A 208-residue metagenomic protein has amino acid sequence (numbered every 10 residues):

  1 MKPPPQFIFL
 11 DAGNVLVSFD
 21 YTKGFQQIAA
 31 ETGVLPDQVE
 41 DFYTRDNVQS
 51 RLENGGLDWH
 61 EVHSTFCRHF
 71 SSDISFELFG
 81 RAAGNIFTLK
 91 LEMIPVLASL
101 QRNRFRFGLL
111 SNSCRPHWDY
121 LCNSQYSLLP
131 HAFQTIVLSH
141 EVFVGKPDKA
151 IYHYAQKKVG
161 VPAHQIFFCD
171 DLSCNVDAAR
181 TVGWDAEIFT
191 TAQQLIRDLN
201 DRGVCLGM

Functional and structural regions predicted by a protein language model:
M1-Q6, L10, C114-R115, Y120-M208: Asp-based, Mg2+/Mn2+-dependent phosphohydrolase catalytic module
K2-P95, R102-N103: N-terminal helical cap/lid subdomain that shapes the substrate entry/recognition surface in HAD-like hydrolases
D11-N14, G55, L100, L109 (+2 more regions): Generic structural signal for small/hydrophobic residues in well-ordered secondary structure, especially within
I28-A29, F66-C67, L100, Q156 (+2 more regions): Hydrophobic alpha-helix position signal
P36, D58-W59, I74, F107 (+3 more regions): Residue-level detector of short coil/turn "hinge" positions at structural boundaries
H69, V96-S99, S124, K158: A generic secondary-structure signal
L91-H117, L128: Conserved serine/cysteine hydrolase catalytic core
